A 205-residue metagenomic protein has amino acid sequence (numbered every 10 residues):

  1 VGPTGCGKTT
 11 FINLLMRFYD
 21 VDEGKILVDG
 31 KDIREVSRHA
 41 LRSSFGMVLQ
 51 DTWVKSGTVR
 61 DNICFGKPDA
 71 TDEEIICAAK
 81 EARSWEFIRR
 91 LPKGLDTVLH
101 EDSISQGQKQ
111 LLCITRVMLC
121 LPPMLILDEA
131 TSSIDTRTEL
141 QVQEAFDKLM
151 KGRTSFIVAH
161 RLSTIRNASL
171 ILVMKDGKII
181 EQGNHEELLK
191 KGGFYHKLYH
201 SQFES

Functional and structural regions predicted by a protein language model:
V1-S205: ABC-type nucleotide-binding domain
